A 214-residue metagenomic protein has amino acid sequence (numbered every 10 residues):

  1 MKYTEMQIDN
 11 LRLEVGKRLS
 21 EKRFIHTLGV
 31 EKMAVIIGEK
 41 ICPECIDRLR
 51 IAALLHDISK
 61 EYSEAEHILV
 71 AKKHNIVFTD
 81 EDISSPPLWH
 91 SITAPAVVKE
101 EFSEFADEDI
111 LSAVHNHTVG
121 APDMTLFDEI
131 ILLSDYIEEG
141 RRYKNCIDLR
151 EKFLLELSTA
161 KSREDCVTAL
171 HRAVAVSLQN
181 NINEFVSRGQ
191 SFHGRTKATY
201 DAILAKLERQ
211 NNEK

Functional and structural regions predicted by a protein language model:
K2-Y3, R18-L28, K32-I41, L55-S59 (+2 more regions): Divalent metal-dependent phosphate-bond-processing catalytic cores, especially two-metal-ion Mg2+/Mn2+ enzymes that act
M6-H26, I68-S85: Active-site flanking loop/helix segments enriched in acidic
I8-R12, E31, V35, P95: An amphipathic alpha-helix signature
I46-T79, S84, A94, L111-G120: His-Asp-centered metal-binding catalytic motifs of divalent-metal-dependent phosphohydrolases/nucleases
H90-K99: Alpha-helical segment that forms one wall of the substrate-binding/catalytic cleft in peptidoglycan-active domains
